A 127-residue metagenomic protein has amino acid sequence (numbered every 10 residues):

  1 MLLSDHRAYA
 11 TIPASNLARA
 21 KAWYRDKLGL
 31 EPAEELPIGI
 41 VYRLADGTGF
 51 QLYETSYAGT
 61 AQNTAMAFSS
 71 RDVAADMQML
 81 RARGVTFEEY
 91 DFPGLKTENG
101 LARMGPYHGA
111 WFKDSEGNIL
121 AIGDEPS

Functional and structural regions predicted by a protein language model:
M1-L3, F68, M77-S127: Vicinal oxygen chelate
M1-R19, N63-M66, S70, G123-S127: N-terminal beta-strand motif that seeds the catalytic metal site of vicinal oxygen chelate
L2-D5, T11-G49, S56, A75: Core segments of cupin and vicinal oxygen chelate
N16, D72, D114-E116: Acidic active-site catalytic centers that drive phospho-/nucleotidyl reactions and related ester hydrolyses
L30-R71, E88-E89, I119-D124: Conserved short beta-strand elements that form part of the metal-binding/catalytic scaffold of enzyme active sites
